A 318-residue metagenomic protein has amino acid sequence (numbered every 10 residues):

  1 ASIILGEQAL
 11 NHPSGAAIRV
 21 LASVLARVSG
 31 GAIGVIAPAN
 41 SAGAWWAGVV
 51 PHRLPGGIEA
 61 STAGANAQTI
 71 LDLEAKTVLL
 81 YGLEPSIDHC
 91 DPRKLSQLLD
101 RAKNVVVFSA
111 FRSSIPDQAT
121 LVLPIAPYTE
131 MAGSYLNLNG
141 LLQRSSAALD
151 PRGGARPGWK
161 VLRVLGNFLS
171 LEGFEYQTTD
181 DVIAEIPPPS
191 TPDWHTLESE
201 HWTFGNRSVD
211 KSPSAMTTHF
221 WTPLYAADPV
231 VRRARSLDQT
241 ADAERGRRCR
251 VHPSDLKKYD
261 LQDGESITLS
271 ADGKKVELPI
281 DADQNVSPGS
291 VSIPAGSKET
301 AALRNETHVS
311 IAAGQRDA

Functional and structural regions predicted by a protein language model:
S2-D72, L169: A glycine-rich, hydrophobic/aromatic-adjacent loop/helix-cap motif
H12, A16, R156, G246: Short, conserved micro-motifs enriched in small and acidic residues
G15-R19, W159, D180: An alpha-helix initiation/capping motif
P51-G154, K160-E172, D180-A318: A cross-kingdom feature strongest in bacterial/archaeal respiratory oxidoreductases
Y176: Metal- or metallocofactor-binding catalytic centers and their adjacent structured scaffolds across diverse enzyme
